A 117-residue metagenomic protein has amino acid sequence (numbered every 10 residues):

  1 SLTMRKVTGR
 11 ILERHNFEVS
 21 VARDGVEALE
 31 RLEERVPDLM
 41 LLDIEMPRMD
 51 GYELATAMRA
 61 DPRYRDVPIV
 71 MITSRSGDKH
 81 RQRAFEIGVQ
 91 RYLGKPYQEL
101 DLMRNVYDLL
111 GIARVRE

Functional and structural regions predicted by a protein language model:
K6-R14: Charged docking surfaces used in two-component/phosphorelay signaling
V21-L39: Acidic, metal-coordinating helix/loop segments flanking the phosphotransfer/catalytic sites of two-component signaling
M46: Receiver (REC) domain active-site loop signature in two-component systems and cognate sites in sensor histidine kinases
Y97-V106: C-terminal output helix
